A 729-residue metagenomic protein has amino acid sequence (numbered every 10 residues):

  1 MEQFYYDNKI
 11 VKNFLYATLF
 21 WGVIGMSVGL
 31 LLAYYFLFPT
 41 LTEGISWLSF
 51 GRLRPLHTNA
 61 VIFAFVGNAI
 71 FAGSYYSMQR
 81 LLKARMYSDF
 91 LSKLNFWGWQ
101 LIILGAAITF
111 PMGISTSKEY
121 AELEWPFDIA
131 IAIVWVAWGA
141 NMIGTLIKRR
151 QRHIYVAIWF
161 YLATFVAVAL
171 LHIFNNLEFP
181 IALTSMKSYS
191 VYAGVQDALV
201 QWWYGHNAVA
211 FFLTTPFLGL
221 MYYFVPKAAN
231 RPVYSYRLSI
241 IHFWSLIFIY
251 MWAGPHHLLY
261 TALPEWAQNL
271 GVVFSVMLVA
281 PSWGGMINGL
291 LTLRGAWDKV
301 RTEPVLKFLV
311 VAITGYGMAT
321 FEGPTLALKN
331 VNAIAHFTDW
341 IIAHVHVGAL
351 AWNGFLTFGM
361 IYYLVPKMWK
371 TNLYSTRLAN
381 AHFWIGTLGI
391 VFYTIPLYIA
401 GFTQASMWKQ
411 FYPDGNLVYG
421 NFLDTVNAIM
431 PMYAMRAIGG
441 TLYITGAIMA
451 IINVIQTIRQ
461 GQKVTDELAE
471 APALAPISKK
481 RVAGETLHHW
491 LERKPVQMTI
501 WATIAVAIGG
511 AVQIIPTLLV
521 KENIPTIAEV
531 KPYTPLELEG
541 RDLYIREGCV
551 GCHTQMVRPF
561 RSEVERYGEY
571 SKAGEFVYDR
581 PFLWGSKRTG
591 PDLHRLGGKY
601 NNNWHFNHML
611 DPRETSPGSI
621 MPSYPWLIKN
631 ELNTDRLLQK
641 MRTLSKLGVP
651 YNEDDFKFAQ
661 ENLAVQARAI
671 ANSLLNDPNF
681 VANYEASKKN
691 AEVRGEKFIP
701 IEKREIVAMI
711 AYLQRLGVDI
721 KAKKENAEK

Functional and structural regions predicted by a protein language model:
M1-N13, W297, K480-L491: Cytosolic juxtamembrane amphipathic/interface segments immediately preceding and feeding into a transmembrane helix
K12-T40, G44-I114, W125-L146, I158-L183 (+14 more regions): Hydrophobic cores of alpha-helical transmembrane segments in multi-pass integral membrane proteins
S185-A193: Surface-exposed loop and adjacent secondary-structure segments within mature catalytic domains
K463, E467, K479-Y533, L674-S687 (+1 more regions): Post-cleavage N-terminal segment of exported redox proteins
A502, A507, G551, E565-R704: Electron-transfer interface patches adjacent to heme c in soluble/periplasmic c-type cytochromes and di-/multiheme
K521-I545, P559-F560, T589, R694-E705 (+2 more regions): Electrostatic cytochrome c docking/interface patches
Y533-Q555, E569-S571, M709: Sequence/structural segment immediately N-terminal to covalent heme-attachment motifs in c-type and related
L538, D542, P591, N603 (+2 more regions): Solvent-exposed, polar/charged alpha-helical surfaces in well-ordered, non-transmembrane soluble domains, broadly
